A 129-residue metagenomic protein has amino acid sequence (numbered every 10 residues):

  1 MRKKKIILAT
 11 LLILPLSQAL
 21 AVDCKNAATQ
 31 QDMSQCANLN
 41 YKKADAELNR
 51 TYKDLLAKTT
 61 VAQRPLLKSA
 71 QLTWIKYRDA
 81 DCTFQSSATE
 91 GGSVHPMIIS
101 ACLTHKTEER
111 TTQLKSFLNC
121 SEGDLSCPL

Functional and structural regions predicted by a protein language model:
M1-L8: Bacterial N-terminal signal peptides that target proteins for export
L8-T10, W74: Composition-driven detection of intrinsically disordered, low-complexity segments
L11-L20: Hydrophobic h-region of N-terminal signal peptides that target proteins for export in Gram-negative bacteria
A19-L129: N-terminal alpha-helical modules
